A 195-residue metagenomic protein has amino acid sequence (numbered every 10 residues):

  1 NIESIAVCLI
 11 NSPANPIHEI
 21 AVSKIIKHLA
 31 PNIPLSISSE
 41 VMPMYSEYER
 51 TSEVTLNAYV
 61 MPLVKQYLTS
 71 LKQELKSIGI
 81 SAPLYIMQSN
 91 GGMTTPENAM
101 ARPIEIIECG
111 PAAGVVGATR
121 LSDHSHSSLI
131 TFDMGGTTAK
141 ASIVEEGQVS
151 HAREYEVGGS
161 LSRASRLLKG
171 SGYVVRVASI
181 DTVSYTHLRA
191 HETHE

Functional and structural regions predicted by a protein language model:
N1-S127: Nucleotide/phosphate-binding catalytic cleft detector across ATP-hydrolyzing and phosphate-transferring enzymes
L35-S36, A178-I180: Hydrophobic, small-residue-rich transmembrane alpha-helices and their short perimembrane loops in multi-pass membrane
Q88, I143-E145, E192: Residue-level signal for short segments within beta-strands and strand-turn junctions of well-structured beta-sheet
I106, L129-D133, T182: Short glycine-aspartate micro-motif
S127-E145: Gly/Thr-rich phosphate-binding beta-strand-loop-beta motif of the actin/hexokinase/Hsp70
S142-A164: Basic, amphipathic juxtamembrane/active-site segments that coordinate anionic phosphate or diphosphate groups
V157-S179: Surface-exposed acidic, glycine/proline-enriched linker/cap segments that occur as 15-30-residue helix-coil
T186-T193: Conserved small/polar residues in nucleotide/adenosyl-binding loops
